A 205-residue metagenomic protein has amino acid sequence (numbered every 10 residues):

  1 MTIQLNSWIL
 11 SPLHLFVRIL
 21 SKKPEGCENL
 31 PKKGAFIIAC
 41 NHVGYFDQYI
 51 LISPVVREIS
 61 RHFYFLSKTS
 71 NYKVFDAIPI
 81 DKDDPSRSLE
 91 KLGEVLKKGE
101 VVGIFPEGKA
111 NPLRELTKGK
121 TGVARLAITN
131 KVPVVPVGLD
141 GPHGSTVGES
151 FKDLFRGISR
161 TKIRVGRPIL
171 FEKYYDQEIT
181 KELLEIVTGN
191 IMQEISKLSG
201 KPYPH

Functional and structural regions predicted by a protein language model:
Q4, S88-H205: Non-catalytic C-terminal accessory region of glycerolipid acyltransferases and related lyso-lipid remodeling enzymes
L5-N6, L10-H42: Helix-to-loop junction immediately C-terminal to a conserved catalytic motif
L13-L20, I78-D83, L113-R114: Short, flexible loop segments at the rims of nucleotide/cofactor-binding pockets, characterized by
H14, E28-N29, V56, G93-E94 (+1 more regions): Short secondary-structure boundary/capping segments
V17-E25, D83-S86, T146-V147: Short gly/ser/thr-rich secondary-structure transition/capping motifs
K22-C27, L51-I52, L89-E90, E149-F151: A generic local structural motif
E28, H42-V43, T69-N71, D84 (+3 more regions): Short, flexible active-site-adjacent loop segments at beta-strand->alpha-helix junctions, enriched in small/polar
K32-D84, E90-K91: Catalytic core of membrane glycerolipid acyltransferases/transacylases, capturing the structured, soluble-facing
